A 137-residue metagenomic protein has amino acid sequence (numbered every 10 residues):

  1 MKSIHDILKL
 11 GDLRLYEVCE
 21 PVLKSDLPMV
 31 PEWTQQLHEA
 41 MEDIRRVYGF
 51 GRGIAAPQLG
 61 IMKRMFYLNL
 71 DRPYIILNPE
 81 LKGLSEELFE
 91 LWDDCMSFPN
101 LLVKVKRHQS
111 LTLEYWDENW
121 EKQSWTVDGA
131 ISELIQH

Functional and structural regions predicted by a protein language model:
M1-Q136: Positively charged
